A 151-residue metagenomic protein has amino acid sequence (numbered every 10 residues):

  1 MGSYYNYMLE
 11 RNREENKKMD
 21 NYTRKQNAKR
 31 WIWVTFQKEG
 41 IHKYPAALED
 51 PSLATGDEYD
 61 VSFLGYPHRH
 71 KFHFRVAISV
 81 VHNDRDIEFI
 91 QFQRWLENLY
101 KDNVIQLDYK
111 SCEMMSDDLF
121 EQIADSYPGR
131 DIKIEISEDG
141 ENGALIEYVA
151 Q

Functional and structural regions predicted by a protein language model:
S3-Q151: Charge-rich, low-complexity N-terminal segments
